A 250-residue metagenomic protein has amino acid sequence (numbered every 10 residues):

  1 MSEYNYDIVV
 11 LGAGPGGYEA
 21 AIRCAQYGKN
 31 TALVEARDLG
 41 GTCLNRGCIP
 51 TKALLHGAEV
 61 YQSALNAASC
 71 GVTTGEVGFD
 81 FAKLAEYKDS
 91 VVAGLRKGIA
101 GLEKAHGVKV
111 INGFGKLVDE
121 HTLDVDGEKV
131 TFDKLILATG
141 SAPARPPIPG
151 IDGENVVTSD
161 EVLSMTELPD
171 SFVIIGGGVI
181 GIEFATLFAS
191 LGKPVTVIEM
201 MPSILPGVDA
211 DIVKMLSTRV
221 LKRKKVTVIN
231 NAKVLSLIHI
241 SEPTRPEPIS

Functional and structural regions predicted by a protein language model:
S2-Y6, I22-K29, V34-L168, T196 (+4 more regions): Glycine-rich flavin
E3-G14, D170-I175: Beta1/beta-strand and adjacent pyrophosphate-binding region of the FAD-binding site in flavoprotein oxidoreductases
I8-A32, F184-A189: N-terminal Rossmann-like FAD-binding beta1-loop-alpha1 element of flavoenzymes
G12-G17, G140, G176-G181: Conserved phosphate-binding and hydrolysis motifs of nucleotide-dependent enzymes
P15, P50, P243-P246: Proline-centered helix-kink/hinge sites
E167-M200, G207-V208: Rossmann-like NAD(P)H-binding beta-loop-alpha module
I238-S250: Single conserved hydrophobic/aromatic residue that forms the stacking wall/gate of nucleotide- or nucleobase-binding
